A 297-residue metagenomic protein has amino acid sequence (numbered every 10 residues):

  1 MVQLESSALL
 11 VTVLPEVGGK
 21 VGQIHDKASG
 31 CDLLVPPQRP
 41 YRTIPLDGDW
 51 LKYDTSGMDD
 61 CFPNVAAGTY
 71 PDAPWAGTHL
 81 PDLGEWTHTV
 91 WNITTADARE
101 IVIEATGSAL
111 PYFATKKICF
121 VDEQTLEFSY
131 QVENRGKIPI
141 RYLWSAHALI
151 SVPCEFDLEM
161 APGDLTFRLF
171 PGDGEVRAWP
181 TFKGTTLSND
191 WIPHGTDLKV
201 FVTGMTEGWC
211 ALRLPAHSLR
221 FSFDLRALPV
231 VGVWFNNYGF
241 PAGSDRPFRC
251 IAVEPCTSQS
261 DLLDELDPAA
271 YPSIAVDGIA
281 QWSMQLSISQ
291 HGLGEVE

Functional and structural regions predicted by a protein language model:
M1-T55, E100, E104, V202-V230 (+1 more regions): Beta-strand-rich N-terminal accessory domains
Q3-E5, D72-E123, L262: Extended, loop-rich substrate-binding clefts of extracytoplasmic carbohydrate-active enzymes
L4, V11-E16, K20-V21, D26 (+1 more regions): Acidic, contiguous internal or C-terminal segments within carbohydrate-active enzymes that form a structured patch used
D32-L33, S151-E159, G232: Short aromatic-acidic-glycine turn motif
L80-T95, T196-D267: Acidic/His-leaning functional-site neighborhoods
E104, T115-C119, P241, A269-I274: Beta-strand-rich interaction surfaces with strong enrichment in secreted/lumenal proteins
E155-A227: Active-site/ligand-binding surface loops and adjacent short beta/alpha elements that line catalytic pockets across
L165-R168, G172-G174, E254-D267, P272: Surface-exposed, gly/pro-biased binding rims or lids
